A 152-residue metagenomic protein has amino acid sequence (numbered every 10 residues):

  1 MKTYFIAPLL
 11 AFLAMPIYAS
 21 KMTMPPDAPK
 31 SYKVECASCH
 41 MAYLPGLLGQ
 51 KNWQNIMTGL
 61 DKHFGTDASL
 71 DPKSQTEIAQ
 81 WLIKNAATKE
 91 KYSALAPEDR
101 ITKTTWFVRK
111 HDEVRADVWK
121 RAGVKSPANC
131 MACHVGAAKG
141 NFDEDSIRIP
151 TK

Functional and structural regions predicted by a protein language model:
M1-Y4: Positively charged n-region of N-terminal signal peptides that target proteins for export
I6-L9: Sec-dependent N-terminal signal peptides
A14-P16: N-terminal signal peptide c-region/cleavage motif recognized by signal peptidases
A19-Q80, K84-K152: Sequence context surrounding c-type heme c attachment/ligation sites in exported
